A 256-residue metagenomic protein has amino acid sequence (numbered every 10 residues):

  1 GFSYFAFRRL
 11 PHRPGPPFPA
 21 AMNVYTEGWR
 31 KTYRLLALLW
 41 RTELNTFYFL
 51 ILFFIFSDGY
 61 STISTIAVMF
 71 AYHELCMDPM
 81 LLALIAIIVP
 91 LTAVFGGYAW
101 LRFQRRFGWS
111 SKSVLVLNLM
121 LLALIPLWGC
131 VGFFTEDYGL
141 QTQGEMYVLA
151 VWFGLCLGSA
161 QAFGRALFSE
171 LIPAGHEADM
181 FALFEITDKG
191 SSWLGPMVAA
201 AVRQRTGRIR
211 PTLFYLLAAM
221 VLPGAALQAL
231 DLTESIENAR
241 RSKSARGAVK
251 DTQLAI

Functional and structural regions predicted by a protein language model:
G1, S113, A201-M220: A membrane-interface helix-boundary motif in multi-pass transporters
G1-I66, P79, R105, A218 (+1 more regions): Intracellular loop-helix junctions on the cytosolic face of multi-pass helical membrane proteins
A67-M69, H73-L91, G144-V148, P211: Loop-to-transmembrane helix entry
P79-M80, A174-F184: Loop-to-transmembrane helix entry/capping segments in MFS-fold secondary transporters and related SLC/MFSD carriers
F95-S113, F133, R203: Helix-to-loop junctions at the C-terminal end of transmembrane segments in multipass secondary transporters
M120-G139: C-terminal ends and interior cores of transmembrane alpha-helices in multi-pass membrane transporters/permeases
L140-S159: Hydrophobic core of transmembrane alpha-helices in multi-pass small-molecule transporters, especially MFS/SLC-type
S159-P173: Intracellular juxtamembrane helix-capping segments at the cytosolic ends of symmetry-related transmembrane helices
